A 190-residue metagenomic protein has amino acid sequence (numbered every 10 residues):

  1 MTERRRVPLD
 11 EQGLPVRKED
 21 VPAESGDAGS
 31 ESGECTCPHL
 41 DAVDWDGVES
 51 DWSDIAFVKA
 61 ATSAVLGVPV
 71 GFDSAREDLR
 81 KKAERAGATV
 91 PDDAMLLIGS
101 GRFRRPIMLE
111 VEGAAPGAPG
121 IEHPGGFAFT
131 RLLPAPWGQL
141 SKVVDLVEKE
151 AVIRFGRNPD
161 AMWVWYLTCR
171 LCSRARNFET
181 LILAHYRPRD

Functional and structural regions predicted by a protein language model:
M1-D190: A solvent-exposed interaction/effector surface
